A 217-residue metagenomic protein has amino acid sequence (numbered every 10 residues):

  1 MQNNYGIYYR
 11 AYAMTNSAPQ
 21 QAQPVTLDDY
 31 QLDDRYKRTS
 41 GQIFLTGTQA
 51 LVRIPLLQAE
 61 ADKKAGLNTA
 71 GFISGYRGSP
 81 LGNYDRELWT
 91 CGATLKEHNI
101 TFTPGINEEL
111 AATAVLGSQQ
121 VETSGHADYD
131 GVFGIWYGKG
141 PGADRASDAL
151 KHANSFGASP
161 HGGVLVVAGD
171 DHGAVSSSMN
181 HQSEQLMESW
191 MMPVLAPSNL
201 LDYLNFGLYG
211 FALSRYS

Functional and structural regions predicted by a protein language model:
Y5-D202, G207: Thiamine diphosphate
L201-L204, F211-S217: Conserved anion/nucleotide-ligand pocket segment
